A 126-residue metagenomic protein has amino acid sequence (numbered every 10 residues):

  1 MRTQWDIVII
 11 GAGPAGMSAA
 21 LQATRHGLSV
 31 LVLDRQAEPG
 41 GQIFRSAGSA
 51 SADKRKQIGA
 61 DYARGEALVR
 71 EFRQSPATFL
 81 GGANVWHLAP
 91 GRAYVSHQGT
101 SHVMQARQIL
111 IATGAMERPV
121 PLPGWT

Functional and structural regions predicted by a protein language model:
M1-A15: Beta1/beta-strand and adjacent pyrophosphate-binding region of the FAD-binding site in flavoprotein oxidoreductases
M1-W5, R64-T126: FAD-binding core/adjacent interface of flavoenzyme oxidoreductases
I7, L28-V30, I109: Hydrophobic anchor at the start of a short beta-strand that flanks the dinucleotide cofactor-binding loop
I10-G11, L33, I111: Conserved N-terminal Rossmann-fold NAD(P)-binding element of oxidoreductases
G13-A15, E38, A115-E117: Residue-level detector of alpha-helix initiation sites
A20, T24: Gly/Ala-rich phosphate-binding loop of Rossmann-like dinucleotide-binding domains, activating on the conserved
R25-I43: Glycine-rich FAD pyrophosphate-binding loop
S51-R70: Short beta-strand to alpha-helix junction loop
